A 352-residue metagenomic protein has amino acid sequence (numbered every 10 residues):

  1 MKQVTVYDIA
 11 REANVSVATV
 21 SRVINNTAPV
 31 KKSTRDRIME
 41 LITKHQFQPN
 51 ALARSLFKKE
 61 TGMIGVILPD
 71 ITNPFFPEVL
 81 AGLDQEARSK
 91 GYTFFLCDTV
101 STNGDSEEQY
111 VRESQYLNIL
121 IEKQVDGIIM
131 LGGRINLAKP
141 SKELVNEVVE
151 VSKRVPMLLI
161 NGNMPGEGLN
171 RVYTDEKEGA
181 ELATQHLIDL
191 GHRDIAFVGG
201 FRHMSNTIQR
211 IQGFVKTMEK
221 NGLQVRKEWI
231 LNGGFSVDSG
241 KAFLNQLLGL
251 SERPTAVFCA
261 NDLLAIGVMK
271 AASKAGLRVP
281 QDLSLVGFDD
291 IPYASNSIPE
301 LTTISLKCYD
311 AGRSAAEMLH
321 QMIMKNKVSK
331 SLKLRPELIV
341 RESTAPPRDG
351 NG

Functional and structural regions predicted by a protein language model:
M1, T5, K59-L182, D189 (+1 more regions): Alpha-helical recognition/docking segments in bacterial nutrient-uptake and carbohydrate-utilization systems
M1-G62, F75, Q212, A345 (+1 more regions): N-terminal helix-turn-helix DNA-binding module of bacterial transcription factors
S16, G62, D126, R193-D194 (+1 more regions): Short acidic/polar active-site loop segments enriched in Thr and Asp
H45, K90, V151-V155, N221 (+1 more regions): Helix C-cap/helix->beta junction micro-motif
P69-E78, C97-V111, G132-K139, G162 (+6 more regions): Hinge/beta->alpha junction and helix N-cap segments in small-molecule ligand-binding domains
R193-D194, V225-W229, V279-S284: Short acidic capping loops at alpha-helix termini that bridge into adjacent secondary structure
F243-G352: Flexible loop/turn connectors
